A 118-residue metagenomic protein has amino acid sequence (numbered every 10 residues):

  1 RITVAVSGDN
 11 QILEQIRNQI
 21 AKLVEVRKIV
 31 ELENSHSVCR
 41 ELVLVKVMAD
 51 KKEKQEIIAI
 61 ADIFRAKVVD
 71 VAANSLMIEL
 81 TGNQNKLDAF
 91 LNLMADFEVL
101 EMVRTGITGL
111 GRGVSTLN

Functional and structural regions predicted by a protein language model:
R1, A5-N118: Long, contiguous binding/interaction regions
